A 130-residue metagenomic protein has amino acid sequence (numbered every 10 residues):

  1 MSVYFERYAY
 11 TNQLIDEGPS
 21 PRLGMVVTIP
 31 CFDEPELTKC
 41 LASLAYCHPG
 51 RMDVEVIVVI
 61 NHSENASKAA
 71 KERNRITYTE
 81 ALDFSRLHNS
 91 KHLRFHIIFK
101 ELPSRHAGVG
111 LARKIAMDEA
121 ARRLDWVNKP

Functional and structural regions predicted by a protein language model:
Y4-L23, K39-C40: N-terminal signal-anchor transmembrane helix
Y4-T11, E64-P130: Active-site-proximal specificity loops/subdomain of glycosyltransferases
D16-R22, A42-D53, H62-N65, R73 (+1 more regions): Short, acidic, metal-binding catalytic loop of nucleotide-sugar glycosyltransferases
P21-M25, L93-H96: Glycine-rich, often proline-containing surface loops adjacent to acidic residues and nearby aromatics that form
G24-M25, D53, K129-P130: Local beta-strand N-terminus motif with an aromatic residue
M25-E36, C47, V59-N61: A conserved hydrophobic helix/loop-capping motif in glycosyltransferases and polysaccharide synthases
P35-Y46, K114, D118: Amphipathic, non-transmembrane alpha-helical secondary structure
